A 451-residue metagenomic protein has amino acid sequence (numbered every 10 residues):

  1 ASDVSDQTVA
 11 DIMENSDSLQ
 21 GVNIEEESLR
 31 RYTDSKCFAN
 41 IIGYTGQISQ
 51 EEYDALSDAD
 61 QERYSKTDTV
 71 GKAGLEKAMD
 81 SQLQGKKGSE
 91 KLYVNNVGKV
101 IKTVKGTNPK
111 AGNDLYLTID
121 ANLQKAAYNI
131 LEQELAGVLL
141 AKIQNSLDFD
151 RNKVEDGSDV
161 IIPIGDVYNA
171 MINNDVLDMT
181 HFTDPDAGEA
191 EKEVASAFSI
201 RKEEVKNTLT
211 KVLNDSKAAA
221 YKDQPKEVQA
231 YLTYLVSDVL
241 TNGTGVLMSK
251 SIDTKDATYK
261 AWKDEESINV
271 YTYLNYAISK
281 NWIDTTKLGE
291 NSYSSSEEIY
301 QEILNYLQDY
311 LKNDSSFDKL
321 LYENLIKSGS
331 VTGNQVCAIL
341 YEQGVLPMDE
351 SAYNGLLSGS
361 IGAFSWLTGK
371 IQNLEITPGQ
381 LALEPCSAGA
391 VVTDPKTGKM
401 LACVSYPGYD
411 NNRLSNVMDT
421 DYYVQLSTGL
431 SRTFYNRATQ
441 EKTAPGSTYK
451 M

Functional and structural regions predicted by a protein language model:
A1-Y422, G429-N436: Periplasmic/cell-envelope proteins involved in peptidoglycan metabolism and beta-lactam response
L426-M451: Cysteine/selenocysteine-centered motifs that mediate thiol-based redox chemistry or coordinate metal-sulfur cofactors
